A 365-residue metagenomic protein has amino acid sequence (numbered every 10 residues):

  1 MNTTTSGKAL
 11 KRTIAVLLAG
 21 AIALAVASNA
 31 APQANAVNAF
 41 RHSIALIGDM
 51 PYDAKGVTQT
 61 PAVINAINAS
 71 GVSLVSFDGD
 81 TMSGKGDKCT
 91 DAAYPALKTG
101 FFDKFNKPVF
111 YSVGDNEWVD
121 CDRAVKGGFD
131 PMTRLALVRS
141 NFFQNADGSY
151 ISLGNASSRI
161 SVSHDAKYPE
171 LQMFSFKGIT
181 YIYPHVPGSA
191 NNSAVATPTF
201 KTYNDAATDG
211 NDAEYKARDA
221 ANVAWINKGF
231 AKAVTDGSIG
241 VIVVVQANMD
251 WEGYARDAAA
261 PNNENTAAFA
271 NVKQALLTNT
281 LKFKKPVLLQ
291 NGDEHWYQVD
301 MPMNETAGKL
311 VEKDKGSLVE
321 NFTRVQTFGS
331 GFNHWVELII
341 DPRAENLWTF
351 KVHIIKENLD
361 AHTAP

Functional and structural regions predicted by a protein language model:
T3-L17: Bacterial N-terminal signal peptides that target proteins for export
A15-A25: Bacterial N-terminal signal peptides
Q33-A93, S238: N-terminal active-site segment of His-dependent metallophosphoesterases
V37, N65-L74, D103, I182 (+1 more regions): His/acidic metal-ligating clusters that form di-metal
L46-D49, V75-D80, V109-G114, V244-V245 (+2 more regions): Active-site neighborhood of phospho(di)ester-bond hydrolases with catalytic His/Asp-centered motifs
D53-K55, S83-K85, V113-D122, A190-A194 (+3 more regions): Active-site environment of divalent metal-dependent phosphoester hydrolases
A92-A221, N304-I339: Extended active-site neighborhood of metal-dependent phosphoesterases/phosphodiesterases
V336-P365: A short C-terminal boundary segment appended to hydrolase-like catalytic domains
